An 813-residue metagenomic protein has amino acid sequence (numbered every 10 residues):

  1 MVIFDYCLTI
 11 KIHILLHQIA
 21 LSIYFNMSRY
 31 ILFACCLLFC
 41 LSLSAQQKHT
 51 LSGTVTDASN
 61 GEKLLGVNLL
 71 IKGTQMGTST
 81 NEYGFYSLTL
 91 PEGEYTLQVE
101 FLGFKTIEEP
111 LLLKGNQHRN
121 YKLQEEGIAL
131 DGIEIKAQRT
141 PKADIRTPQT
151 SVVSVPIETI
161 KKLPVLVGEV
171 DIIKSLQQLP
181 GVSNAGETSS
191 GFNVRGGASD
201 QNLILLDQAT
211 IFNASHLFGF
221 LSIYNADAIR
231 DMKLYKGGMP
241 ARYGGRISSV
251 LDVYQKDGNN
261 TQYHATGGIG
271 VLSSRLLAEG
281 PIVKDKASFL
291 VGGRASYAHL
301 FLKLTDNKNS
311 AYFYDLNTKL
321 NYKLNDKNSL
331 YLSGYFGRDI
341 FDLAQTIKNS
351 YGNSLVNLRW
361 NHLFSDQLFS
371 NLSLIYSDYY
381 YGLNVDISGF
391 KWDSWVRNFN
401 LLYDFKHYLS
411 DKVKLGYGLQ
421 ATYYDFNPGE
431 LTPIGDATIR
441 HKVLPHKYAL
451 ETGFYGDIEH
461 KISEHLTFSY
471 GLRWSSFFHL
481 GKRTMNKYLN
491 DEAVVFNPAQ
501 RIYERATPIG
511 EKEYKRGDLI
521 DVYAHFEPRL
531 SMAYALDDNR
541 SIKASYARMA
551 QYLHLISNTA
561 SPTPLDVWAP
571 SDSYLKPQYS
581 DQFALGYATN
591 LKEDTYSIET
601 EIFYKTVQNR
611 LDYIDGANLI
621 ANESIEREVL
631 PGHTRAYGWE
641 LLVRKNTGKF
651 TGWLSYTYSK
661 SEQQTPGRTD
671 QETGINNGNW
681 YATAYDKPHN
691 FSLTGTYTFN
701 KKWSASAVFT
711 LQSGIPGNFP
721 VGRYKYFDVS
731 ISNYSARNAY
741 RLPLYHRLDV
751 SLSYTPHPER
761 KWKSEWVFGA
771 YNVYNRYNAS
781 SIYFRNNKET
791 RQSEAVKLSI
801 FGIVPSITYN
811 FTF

Functional and structural regions predicted by a protein language model:
T54-T56, N60, V67-K72, E100-F104 (+4 more regions): Short, acidic, small-residue-rich periplasmic hinge/interaction motif at the N-terminus of Gram-negative outer-membrane
T74-F85, D521, H525: Short, acidic Ser/Thr/Gly-rich low-complexity loop/linker segments typical of extracellular and cell-surface proteins
E134, R139-P240, V250, K256-D257 (+1 more regions): Periplasmic N-terminal accessory/gating domains of Gram-negative outer-membrane beta-barrel systems
T318-G337, S350-A499, E599-Y604, K645-N646 (+1 more regions): Face-selective signature of the C-terminal outer-membrane beta-barrel domain
Y380, D425-D436, F478, R483 (+7 more regions): Surface-exposed extracellular loop regions of Gram-negative outer-membrane beta-barrel proteins, predominantly
N398-N400, V443, E451, P570-K576 (+5 more regions): Outer membrane beta-barrel strand-and-loop segments of large Gram-negative receptors, especially TonB-dependent
A550, K702, T710-V729, P743-D749 (+1 more regions): C-terminal beta-signal and adjacent terminal beta-strands/loops of Gram-negative outer-membrane beta-barrel proteins
F603-T606, I625-V721: Gram-negative outer-membrane beta-barrel transporters
